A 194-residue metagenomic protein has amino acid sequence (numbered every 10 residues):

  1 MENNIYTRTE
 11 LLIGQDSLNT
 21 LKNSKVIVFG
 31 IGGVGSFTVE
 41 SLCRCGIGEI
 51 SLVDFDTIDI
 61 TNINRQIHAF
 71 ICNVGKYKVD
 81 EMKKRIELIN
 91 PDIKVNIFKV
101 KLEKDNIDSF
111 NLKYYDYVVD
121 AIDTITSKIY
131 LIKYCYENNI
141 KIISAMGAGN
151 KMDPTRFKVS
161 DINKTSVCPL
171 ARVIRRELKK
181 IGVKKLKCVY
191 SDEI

Functional and structural regions predicted by a protein language model:
M1-V26: N-terminal charged helix/coil linker that caps or initiates catalytic domains
K22-N23, L112-Y114, V118: Alpha-helix C-terminal capping/helix-to-coil transition sites in glycosyltransferase folds
V28-G30, V53: Conserved N-terminal Rossmann-fold NAD(P)-binding element of oxidoreductases
V34-G35: Hydrophobic/small residue at the entry helix of a nucleotide-binding pocket
R44-E49, E137: Conserved S-adenosyl-L-methionine
I47, L52-N90: Glycine-rich phosphate-binding loop and adjoining beta1-alpha1-beta2 segment of Rossmann-like nucleotide-binding folds
F98-I107: Conserved SAM/SAH-binding loop
Y117-I194: E1/E1-like adenylate-forming module used to activate ubiquitin-like modifiers and sulfur-carrier proteins
